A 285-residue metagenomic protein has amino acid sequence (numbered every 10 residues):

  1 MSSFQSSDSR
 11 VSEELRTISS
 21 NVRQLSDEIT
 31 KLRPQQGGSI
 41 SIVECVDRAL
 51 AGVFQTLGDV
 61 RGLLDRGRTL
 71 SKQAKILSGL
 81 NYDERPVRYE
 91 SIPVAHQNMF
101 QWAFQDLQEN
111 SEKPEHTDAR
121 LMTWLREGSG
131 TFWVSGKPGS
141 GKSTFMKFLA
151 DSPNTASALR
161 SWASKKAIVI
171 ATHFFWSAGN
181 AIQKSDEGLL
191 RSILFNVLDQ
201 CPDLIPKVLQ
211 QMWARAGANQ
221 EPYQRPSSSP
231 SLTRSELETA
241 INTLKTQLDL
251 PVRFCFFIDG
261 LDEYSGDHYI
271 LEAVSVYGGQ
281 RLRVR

Functional and structural regions predicted by a protein language model:
M1-R285: Conserved NB-ARC/NACHT P-loop NTPase core of NLR-like innate immune receptors
